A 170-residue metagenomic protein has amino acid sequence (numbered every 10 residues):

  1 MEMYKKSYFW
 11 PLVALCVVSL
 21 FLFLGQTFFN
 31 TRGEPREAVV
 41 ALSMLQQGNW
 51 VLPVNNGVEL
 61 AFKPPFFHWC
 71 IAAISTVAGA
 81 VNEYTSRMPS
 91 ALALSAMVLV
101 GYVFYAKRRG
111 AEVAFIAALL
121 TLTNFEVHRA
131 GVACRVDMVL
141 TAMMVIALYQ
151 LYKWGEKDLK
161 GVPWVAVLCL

Functional and structural regions predicted by a protein language model:
M1-L170: Membrane-integral, polyisoprenol-dependent glycosyltransferases of the GT-C/oligosaccharyltransferase superfamily
